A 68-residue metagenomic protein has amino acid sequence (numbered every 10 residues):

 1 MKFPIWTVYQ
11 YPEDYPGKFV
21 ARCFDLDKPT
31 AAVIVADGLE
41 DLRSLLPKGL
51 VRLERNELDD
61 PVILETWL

Functional and structural regions predicted by a protein language model:
M1-K18, G49-E54: Short N-terminal "domain-start" leader segments that mark the transition from disordered tails or signal peptides into
W6, A31-V33, D60-P61: Residue-level marker of intrinsically disordered, low-complexity segments enriched for small/polar residues
Y9, R22, E65: Residues in well-ordered beta-strands of folded domains
Y11-E13, L26, L39: Generic structural motif
Y15-I34: A short, structured beta-strand/loop element
A32-N56: A short, charged, amphipathic alpha-helix used as a generic interaction element across diverse proteins
L50-L68: Short, mixed-charge low-complexity intrinsically disordered segments
